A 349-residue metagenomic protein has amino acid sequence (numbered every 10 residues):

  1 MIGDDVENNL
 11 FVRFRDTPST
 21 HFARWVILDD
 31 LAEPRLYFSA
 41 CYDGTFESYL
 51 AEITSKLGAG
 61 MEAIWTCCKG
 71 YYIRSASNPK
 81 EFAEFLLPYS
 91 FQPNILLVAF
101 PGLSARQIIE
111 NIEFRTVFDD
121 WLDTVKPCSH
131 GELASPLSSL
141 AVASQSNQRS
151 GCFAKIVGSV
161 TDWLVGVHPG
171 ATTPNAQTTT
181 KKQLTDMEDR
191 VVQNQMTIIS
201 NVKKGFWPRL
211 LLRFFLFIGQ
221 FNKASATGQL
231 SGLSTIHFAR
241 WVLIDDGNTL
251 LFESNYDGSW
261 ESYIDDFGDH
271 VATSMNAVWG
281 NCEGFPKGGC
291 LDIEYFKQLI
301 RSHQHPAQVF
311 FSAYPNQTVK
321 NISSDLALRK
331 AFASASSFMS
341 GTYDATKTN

Functional and structural regions predicted by a protein language model:
M1-H21, D29-R35, C41-F46, E81-H237 (+3 more regions): Short S/T/G/P-rich N-terminal loop/turn motif that feeds into the first structured element of a domain
R24: Conserved beta-strand in the GNAT
D43-S77, S146-V157, D257-C290: An amphipathic, aromatic/His-enriched active-site/gating alpha helix that lines ligand/cofactor pockets
